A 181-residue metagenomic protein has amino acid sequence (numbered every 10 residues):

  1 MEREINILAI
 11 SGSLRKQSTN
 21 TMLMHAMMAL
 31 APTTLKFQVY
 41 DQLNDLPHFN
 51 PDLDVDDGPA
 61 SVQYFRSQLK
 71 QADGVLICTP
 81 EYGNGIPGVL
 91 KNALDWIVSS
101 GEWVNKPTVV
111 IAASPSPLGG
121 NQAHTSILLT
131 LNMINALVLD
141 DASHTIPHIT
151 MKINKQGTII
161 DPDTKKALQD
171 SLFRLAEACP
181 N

Functional and structural regions predicted by a protein language model:
E2-E4, L137-N181: Glycine-rich phosphate/pyrophosphate-binding loop and the adjoining helix
E2-L35: N-terminal beta1-alpha1 ligand-phosphate binding loop
I7, N20, M24, V62 (+4 more regions): A general structural signal for well-ordered alpha-helical segments in protein cores
I10-S11, Y40, I111: Short hydrophobic segments within beta-strands
L14-R15, N44, L53, P115: Short, glycine/serine-rich, charged loops/turns that create anion-binding and catalytic segments at active sites
Q42-P59: N-terminal beta-loop-helix "entrance" segment that forms/cooperates in small-molecule cofactor or anionic ligand
D57-N135: Helix-loop-strand module that forms the ligand-binding subsite of alpha/beta enzymes
